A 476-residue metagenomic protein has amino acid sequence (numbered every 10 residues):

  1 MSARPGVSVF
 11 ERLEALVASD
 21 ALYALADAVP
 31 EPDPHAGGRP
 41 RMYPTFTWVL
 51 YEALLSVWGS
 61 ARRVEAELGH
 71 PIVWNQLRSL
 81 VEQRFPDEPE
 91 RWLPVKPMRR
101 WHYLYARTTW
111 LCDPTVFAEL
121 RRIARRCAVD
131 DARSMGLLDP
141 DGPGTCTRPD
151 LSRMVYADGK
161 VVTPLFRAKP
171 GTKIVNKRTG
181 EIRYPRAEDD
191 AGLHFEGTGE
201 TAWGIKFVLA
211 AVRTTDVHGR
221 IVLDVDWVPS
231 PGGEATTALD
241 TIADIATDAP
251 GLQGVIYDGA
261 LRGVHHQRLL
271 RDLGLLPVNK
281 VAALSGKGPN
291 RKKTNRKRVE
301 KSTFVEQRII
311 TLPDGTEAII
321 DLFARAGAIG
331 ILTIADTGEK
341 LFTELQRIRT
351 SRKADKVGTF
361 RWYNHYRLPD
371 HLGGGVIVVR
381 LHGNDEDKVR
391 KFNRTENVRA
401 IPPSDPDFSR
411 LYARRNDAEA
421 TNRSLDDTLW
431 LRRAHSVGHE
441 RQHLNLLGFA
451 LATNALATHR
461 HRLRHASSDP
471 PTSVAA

Functional and structural regions predicted by a protein language model:
M1-A61, I72-W74, R78-P140, G144-C146 (+2 more regions): Dynamic "connector" segments at or just before major functional cores
P34-F46, G197-E200, A413, S436-L446: Structural motif
G38-F46, H102-Y257, V264-D272, K280-A282: Polybasic low-complexity intrinsically disordered regions
L165-F166, R178-R186, G338-S404: Long, low-complexity, polar/charged, intrinsically disordered or flexibly structured peripheral segments
G286-R296: Short, charged, surface-exposed secondary-structure boundary motifs
N295-T337, E396-V437: Short amphipathic alpha-helical "interface-anchor" segments enriched in bulky aromatics
R410-A476: Basic, amphipathic alpha-helical segments enriched in Lys/Arg and hydrophobic/aromatic residues
